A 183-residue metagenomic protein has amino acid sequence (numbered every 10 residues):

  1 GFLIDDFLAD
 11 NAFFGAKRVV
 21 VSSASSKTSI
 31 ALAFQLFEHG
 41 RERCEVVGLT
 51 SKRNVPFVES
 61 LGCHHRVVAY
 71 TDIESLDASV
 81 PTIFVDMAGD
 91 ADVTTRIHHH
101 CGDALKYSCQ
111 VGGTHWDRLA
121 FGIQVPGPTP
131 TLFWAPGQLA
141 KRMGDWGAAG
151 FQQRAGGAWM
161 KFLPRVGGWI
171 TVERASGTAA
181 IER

Functional and structural regions predicted by a protein language model:
G1-R183: Terminal helix/beta-alpha structural elements that buttress the NAD(P)+-binding lobe
